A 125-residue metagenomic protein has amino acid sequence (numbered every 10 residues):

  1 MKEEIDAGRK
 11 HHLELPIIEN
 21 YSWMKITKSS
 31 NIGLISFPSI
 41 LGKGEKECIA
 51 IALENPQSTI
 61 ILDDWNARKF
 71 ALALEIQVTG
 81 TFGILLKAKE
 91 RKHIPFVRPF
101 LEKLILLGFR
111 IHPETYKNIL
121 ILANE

Functional and structural regions predicted by a protein language model:
M1-S58, R68, L74-I76, P99 (+2 more regions): Active-site-proximal, substrate-binding regions of enzyme catalytic domains and RNA-binding/basic surfaces
E14, G80, L106-G108: Glycine-centered flexibility motif
I61-L62: Short beta-strand scaffold positions
W65: Short, ordered loop/turn segments at secondary-structure junctions
I76-I84: Short hydrophobic/aromatic-enriched beta-strand-loop microsegments
E90-E125: Long, charged alpha-helical interface segments
